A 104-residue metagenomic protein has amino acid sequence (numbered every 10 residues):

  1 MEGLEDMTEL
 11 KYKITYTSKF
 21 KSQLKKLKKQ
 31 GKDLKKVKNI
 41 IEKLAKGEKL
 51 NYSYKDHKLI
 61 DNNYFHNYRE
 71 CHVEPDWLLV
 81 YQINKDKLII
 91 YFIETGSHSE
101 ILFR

Functional and structural regions predicted by a protein language model:
M1-L10, S22, K29-K35, C71-L78 (+1 more regions): Enriched for short, Lys/Arg-rich terminal
Y16-K43, G47-N51: N-terminal first-folded block
K19, Y64, S97: Residues that form or immediately flank small-molecule/cofactor binding pockets and catalytic motifs
N39, I60, F103-R104: Short, intrinsically disordered/low-complexity patches at protein termini and at juxtamembrane boundaries
A45-H72: A short, surface-exposed loop/turn module that caps and links secondary-structure elements
